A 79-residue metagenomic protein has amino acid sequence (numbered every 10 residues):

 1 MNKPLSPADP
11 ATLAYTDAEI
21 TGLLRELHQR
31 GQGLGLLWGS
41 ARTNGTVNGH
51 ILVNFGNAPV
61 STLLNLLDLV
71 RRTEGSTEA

Functional and structural regions predicted by a protein language model:
M1-A79: Positively charged, low-complexity terminal tracts and the immediately adjacent first secondary-structure elements
